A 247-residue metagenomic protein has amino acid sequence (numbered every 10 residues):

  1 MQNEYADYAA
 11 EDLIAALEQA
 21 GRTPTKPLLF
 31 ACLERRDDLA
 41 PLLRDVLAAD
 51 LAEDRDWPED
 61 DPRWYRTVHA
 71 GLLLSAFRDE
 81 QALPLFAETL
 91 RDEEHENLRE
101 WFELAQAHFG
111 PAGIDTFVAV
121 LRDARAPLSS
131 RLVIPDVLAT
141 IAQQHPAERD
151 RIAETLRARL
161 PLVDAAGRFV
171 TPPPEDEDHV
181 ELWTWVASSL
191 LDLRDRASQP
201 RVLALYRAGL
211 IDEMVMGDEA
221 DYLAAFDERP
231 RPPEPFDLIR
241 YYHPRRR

Functional and structural regions predicted by a protein language model:
M1-A31: N-terminal "cap/leader" segments of large eukaryotic alpha-helical scaffolds
Q2-D7, D195-R247: Eukaryotic acidic, Ser/Thr-rich intrinsically disordered low-complexity regions
Q2-I14, R36-D56, D79-R91, P111-D123 (+2 more regions): Amphipathic alpha-helical scaffolding segments comprising HEAT/armadillo-like alpha-solenoid repeats
Q19, T23-D37, D56-F77, E88 (+4 more regions): Structural detector for internal amphipathic alpha-helices that build alpha-solenoid repeat scaffolds
L43, L73-A76, T116-A119, P135 (+4 more regions): Short, charged low-complexity intrinsically disordered segments located at boundaries of structured domains
E94: Acidic, metal-coordinating catalytic cores used for nucleic-acid/nucleotide bond scission and strand-transfer chemistry
G113-V120, S130-L132, E148-R151, L162-A165 (+4 more regions): Short, surface-exposed, charge-dense and proline/glycine-enriched linear segments
